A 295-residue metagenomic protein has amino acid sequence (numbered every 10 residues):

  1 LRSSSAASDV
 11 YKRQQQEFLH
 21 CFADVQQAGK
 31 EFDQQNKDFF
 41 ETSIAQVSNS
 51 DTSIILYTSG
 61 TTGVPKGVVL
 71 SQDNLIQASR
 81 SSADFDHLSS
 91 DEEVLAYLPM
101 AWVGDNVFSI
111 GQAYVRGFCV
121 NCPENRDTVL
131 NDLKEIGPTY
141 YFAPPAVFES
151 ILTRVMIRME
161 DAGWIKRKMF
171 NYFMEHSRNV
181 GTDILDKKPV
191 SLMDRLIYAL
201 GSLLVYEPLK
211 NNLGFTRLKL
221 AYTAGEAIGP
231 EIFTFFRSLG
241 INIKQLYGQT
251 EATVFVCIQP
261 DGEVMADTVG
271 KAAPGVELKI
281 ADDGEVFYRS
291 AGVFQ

Functional and structural regions predicted by a protein language model:
L1-Y11: Single conserved hydrophobic/aromatic residue that forms the stacking wall/gate of nucleotide- or nucleobase-binding
F22-A23, S50, D73, L98 (+1 more regions): Structural detector for helix-capping/boundary residues
V25, Q34-K37, E41-N49, R178-L220: Alpha-helix-centered segments that form part of catalytic cores
K30-Y57, V64, H87-E93: Conserved pre-ATP/AMP-binding loop-to-beta segment of ANL
T52, T58-T61, V94, P99 (+4 more regions): Conserved S/T- and glycine-rich ATP-binding loop of Class I adenylate-forming
S53-S79: Conserved AMP-binding A3 loop
I76-E93, M100-Y206: Conserved AMP-binding/adenylation subdomain of ANL enzymes
Y141, G201-Q295: Conserved AMP-binding/adenylate-forming
